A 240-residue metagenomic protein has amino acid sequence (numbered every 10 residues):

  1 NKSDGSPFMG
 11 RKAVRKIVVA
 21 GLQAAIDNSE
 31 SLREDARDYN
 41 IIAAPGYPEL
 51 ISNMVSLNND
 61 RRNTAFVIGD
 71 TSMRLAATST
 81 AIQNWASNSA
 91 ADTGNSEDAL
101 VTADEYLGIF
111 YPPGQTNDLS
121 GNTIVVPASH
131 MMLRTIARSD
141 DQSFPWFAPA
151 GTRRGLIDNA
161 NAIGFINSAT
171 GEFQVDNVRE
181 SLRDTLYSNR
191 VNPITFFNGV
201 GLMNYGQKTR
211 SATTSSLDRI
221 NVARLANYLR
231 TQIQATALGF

Functional and structural regions predicted by a protein language model:
N1-F240: A glycine- and small-residue-enriched flexible loop/hinge signal that marks low-structured segments
